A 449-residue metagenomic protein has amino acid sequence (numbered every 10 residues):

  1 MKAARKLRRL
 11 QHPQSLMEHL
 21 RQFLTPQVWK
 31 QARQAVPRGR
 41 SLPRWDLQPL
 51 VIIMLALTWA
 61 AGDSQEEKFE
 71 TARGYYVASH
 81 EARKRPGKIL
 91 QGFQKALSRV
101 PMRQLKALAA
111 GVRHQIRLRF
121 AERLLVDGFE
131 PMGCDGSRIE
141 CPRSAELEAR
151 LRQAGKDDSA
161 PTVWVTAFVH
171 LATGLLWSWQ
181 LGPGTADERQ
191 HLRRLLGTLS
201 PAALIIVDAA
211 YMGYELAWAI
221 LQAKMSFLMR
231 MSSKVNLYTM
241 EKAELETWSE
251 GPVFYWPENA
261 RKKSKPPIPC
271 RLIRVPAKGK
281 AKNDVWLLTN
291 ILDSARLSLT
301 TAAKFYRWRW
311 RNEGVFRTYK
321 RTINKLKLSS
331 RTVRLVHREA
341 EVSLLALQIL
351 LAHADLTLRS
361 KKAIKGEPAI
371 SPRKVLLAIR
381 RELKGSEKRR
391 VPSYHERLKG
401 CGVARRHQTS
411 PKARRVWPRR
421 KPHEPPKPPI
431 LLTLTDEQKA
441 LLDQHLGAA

Functional and structural regions predicted by a protein language model:
M1-K68, L108, V112, D127-G128 (+3 more regions): Single, function-defining residue in the core of a domain
V51, L55, E70, G74 (+2 more regions): N-terminal, well-ordered alpha-helical segments
W59, Y75-S79, K88-Q91: Intrinsically disordered, low-complexity proline-rich regions
S64-A82: DNA-recognition alpha helix
R83-A149: Active-site- or DNA-interface-adjacent structural scaffold in DNA-acting proteins
R150-A154: Conserved mixed alpha/beta core segments that line enzyme active sites in large multi-domain catalysts
